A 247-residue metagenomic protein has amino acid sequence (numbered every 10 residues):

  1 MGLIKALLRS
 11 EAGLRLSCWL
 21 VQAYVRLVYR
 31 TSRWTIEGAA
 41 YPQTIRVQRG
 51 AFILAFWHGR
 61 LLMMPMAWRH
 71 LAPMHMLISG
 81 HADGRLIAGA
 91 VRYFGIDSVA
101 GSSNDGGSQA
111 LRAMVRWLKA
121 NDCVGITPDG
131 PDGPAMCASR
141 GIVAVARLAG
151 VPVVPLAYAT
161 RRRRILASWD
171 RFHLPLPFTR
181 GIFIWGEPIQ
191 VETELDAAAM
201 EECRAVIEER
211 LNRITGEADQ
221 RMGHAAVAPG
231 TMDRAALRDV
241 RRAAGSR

Functional and structural regions predicted by a protein language model:
M1-G38, A67, G89: A transmembrane-helix-recognition feature enriched in membrane-embedded lipid enzymes and envelope glyco-/phospholipid
M1-W19, P42-Q48, E202-R247: Membrane-interfacial terminal anchoring regions of lipid-handling membrane enzymes
R26-A51, R60-M63: A short, well-structured juxtamembrane/interface segment
A51-D105: Catalytic core of membrane glycerolipid acyltransferases/transacylases, capturing the structured, soluble-facing
A51-I53, P73, N121-G125, V154: Residue-level preference for the first positions of well-ordered beta-strands
G101, T127, P155-Y158: Generic beta-sheet signal
A113-A149: Catalytic-site beta-strand/loop segments enriched in glycine and acidic/polar residues
C137-A197, R242: A cross-family acyltransferase "interaction/gating" segment
